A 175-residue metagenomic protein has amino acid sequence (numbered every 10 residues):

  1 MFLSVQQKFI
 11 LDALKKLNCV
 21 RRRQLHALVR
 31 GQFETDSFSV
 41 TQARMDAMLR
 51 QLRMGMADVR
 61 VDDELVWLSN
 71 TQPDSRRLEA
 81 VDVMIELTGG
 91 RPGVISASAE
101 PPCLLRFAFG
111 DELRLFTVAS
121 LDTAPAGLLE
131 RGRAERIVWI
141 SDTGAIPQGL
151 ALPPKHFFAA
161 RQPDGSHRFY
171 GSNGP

Functional and structural regions predicted by a protein language model:
S4-V5, F9-Q24, T35, R50-R114 (+1 more regions): Nucleic-acid-binding surface
A27-V40: Short helix-coil junctions and helix-kink-helix linkers
T41-M45: Helix-turn-helix DNA-binding helix
I85-P92, S96-P175: Long, low-complexity, charge-rich intrinsically disordered regions
